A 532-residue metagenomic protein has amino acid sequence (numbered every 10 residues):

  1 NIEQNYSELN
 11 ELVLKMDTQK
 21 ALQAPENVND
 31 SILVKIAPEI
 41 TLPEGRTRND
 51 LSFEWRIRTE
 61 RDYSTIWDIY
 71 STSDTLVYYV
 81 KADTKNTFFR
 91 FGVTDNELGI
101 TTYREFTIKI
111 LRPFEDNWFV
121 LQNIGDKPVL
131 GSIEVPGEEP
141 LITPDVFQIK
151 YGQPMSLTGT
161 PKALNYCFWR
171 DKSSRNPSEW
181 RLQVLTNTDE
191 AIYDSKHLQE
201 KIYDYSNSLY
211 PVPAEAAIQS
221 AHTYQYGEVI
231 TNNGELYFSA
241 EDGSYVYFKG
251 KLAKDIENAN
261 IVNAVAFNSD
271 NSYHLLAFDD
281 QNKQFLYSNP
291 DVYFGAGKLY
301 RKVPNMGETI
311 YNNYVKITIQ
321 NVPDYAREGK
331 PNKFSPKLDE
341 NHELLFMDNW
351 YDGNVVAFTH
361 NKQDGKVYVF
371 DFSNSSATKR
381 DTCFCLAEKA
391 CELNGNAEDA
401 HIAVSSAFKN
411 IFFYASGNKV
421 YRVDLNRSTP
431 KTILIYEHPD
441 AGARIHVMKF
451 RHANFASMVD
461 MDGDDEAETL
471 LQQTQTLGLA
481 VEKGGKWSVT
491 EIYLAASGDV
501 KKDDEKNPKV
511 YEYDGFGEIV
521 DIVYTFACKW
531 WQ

Functional and structural regions predicted by a protein language model:
N1-I149, E468-Q472, E482, K486-W487 (+1 more regions): Acidic/polar, low-complexity intrinsically disordered N-terminal segments immediately downstream of a Sec signal
E39-T41, N123-G125, V135, L182-D189 (+8 more regions): Short loop/turn segments immediately following the C-termini of beta-strands
E60, N96, I133-V135, S195 (+4 more regions): Inter-blade boundary loops/turns of WD-repeat beta-propellers
D116, P128, W180, G234 (+7 more regions): Repetitive beta-architecture junctions, highlighting loop-to-beta-strand starts across blade-like repeats
L141, Q148-G152, S156, L164 (+3 more regions): Preference for solvent-exposed, low-hydrophobicity sequence contexts
S156-K162, A326-N341, E392-A400, P439-M458 (+1 more regions): Repeat-based blade/solenoid architectures
K362-W487: Intrinsically disordered, low-complexity segments enriched in Gly and acidic/Ser/Thr residues that form flexible
